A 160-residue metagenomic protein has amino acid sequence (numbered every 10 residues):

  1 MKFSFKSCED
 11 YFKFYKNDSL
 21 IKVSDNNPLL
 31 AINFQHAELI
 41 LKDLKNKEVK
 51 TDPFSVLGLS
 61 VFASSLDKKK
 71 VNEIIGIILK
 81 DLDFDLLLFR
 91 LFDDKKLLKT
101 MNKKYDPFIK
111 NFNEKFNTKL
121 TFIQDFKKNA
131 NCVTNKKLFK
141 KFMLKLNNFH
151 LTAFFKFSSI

Functional and structural regions predicted by a protein language model:
M1-L29, Q35-K47: Glycine-rich loop/turn
N27-L30, K95-L98, L151-K156: Short, charged/polar micro-motifs that form catalytic or ligand-binding hotspots
L29-I32, F54, K70, T100: Generic, well-ordered alpha-helical segments
E38, D106-I109, I160: Predominant activation on well-ordered alpha-helical scaffold segments within soluble catalytic domains
K47-T51, D85, K115, K119 (+1 more regions): Short secondary-structure junctions and interdomain/linker hinges
E48-L91: A glycine-rich, hydrophobic loop/mini-helix early in the fold
E73-N135: Internal, conserved structured core segments that host functional sites
K119-I160: A mid-sequence, solvent-exposed acidic-amphipathic segment
